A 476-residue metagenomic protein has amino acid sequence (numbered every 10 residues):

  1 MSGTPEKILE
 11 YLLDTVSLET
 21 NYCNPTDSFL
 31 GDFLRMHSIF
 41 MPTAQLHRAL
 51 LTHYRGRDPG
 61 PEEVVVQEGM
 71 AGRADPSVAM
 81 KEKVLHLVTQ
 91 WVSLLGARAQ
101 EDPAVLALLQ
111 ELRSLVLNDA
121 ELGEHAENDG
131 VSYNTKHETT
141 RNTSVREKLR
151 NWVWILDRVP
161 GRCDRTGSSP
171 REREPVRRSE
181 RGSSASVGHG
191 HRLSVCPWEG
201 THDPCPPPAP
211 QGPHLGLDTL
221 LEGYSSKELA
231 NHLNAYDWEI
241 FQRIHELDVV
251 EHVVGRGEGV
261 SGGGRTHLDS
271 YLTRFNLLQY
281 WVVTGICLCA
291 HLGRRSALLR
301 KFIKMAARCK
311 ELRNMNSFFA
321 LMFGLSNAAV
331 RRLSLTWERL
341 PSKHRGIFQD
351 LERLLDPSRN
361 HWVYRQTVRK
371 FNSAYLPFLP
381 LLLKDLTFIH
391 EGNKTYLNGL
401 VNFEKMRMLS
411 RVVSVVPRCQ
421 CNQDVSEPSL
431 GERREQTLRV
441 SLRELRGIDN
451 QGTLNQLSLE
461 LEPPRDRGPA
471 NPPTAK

Functional and structural regions predicted by a protein language model:
M1-K83, L87-E101, F241-I244, V249-C309 (+1 more regions): Alpha-helical solenoid scaffolds in large eukaryotic transport, assembly, and signaling factors
H37-F40, L87-S93, V131-K136, A306 (+2 more regions): Hydrophobic residues within the alpha-helices of tandem HEAT/HEAT-like
A49, H53, L108, L321-L325 (+2 more regions): Short acidic/histidine-centered micro-motifs embedded in hydrophobic/aromatic stretches that mark compact functional
H53-Y54, D102-L117, R339-I347: Alpha-helical scaffold repeats of the Armadillo/HEAT/TPR superfamily
D58-R73, A329-S358: Long amphipathic alpha-helical scaffold regions
L95-A99, P103, A120, R313 (+3 more regions): Long, hydrophobic, amphipathic alpha-helical segments used as structural scaffolds
N118-G255, S261-T273, C289, G293 (+1 more regions): Intrinsically disordered, proline- and charge-rich regulatory regions of large eukaryotic scaffolds/adaptors
F302-F318, L325-R332, S358, N372-Y375 (+1 more regions): Extended alpha-helical coiled-coil scaffold domains characteristic of the BAR superfamily
